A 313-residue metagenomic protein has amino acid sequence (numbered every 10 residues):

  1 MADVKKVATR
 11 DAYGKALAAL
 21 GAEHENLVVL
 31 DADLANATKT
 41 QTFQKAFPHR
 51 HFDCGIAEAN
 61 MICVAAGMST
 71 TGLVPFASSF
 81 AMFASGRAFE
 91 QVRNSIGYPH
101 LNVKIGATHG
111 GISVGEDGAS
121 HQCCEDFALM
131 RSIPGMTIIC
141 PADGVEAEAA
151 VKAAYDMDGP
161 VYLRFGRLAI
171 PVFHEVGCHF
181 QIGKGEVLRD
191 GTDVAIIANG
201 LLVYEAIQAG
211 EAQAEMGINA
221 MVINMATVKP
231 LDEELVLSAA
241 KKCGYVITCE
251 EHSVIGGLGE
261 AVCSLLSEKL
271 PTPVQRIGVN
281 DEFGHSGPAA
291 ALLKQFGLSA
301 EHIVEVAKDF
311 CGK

Functional and structural regions predicted by a protein language model:
M1-R164, A169, H302: Thiamine diphosphate
D11, E23-N26, L34-Q41, K45 (+2 more regions): Thiamine diphosphate
